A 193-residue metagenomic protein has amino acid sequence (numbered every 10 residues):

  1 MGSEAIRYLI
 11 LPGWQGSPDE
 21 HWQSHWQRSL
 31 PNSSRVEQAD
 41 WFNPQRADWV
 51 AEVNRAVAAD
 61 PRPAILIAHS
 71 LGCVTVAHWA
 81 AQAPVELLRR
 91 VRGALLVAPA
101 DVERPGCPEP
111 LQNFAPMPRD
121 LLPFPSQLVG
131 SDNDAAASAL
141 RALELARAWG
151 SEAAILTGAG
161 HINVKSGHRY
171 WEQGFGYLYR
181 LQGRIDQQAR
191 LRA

Functional and structural regions predicted by a protein language model:
G2-R62, Q187: Active-site catalytic motif of lipid deacylating hydrolases and related acyltransferases
G13, Q38-W41, A94-R104: Active-site nucleophile loop of the alpha/beta-hydrolase fold
P18, P105-G106, A135-R141: Conserved alpha/beta-hydrolase "acid-adjacent" motif
N32-R35, R147-N163: Catalytic histidine neighborhood in serine/cysteine hydrolases with alpha/beta-hydrolase-type architecture
P44-A47, A159-W171: Catalytic histidine-centered segment of alpha/beta-hydrolase-like enzymes
L66-A77: Gly/Ala-rich beta-loop-alpha elbow adjacent to hydrolase catalytic centers
L121-P123, Q127-G130: Short beta-strand/loop motif that positions the catalytic acidic residue of the alpha/beta-hydrolase fold
G167-A193: Catalytic active-site module of serine/aspartate enzymes centered on a nucleophile-bearing elbow/loop
